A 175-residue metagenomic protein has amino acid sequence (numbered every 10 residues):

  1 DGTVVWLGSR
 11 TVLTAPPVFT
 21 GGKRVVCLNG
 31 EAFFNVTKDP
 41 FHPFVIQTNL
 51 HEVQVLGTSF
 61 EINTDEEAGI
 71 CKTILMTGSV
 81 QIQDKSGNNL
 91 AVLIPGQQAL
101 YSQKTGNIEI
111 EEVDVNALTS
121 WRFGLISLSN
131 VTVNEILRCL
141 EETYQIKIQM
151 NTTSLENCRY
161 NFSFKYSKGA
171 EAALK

Functional and structural regions predicted by a protein language model:
D1-K175: A residue-level detector for the "anchor" residue at the start of short, highly conserved motifs
